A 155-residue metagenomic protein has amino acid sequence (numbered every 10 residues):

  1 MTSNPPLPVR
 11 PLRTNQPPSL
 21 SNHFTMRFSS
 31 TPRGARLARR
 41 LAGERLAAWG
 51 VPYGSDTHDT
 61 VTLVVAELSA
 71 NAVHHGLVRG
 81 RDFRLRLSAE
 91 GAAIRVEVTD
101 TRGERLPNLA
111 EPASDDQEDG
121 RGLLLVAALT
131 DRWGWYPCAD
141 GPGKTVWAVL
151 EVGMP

Functional and structural regions predicted by a protein language model:
M1-T25, S29, V73-P155: Conserved beta-strand-loop-beta-strand hairpin that lines the nucleotide-binding pocket of ATP/GTP-utilizing enzymes
E44-A66: Conserved short strand/loop->alpha-helix "switch" segment adjacent to the catalytic nucleotide/phosphoryl-transfer site
